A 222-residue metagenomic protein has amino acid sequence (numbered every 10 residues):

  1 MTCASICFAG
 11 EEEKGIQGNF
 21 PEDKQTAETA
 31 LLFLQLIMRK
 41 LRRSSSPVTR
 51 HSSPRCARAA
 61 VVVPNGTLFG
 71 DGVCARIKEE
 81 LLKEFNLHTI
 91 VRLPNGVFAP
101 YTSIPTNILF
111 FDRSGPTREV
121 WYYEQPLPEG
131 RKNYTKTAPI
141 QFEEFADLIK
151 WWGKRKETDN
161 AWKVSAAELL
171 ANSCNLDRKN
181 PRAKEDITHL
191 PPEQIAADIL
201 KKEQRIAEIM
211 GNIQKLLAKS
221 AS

Functional and structural regions predicted by a protein language model:
M1-S44, R55-S222: A conserved structural/catalytic subdomain of Rossmann-like adenosyl-cofactor enzymes
P47, S52: Short polybasic linear motifs
